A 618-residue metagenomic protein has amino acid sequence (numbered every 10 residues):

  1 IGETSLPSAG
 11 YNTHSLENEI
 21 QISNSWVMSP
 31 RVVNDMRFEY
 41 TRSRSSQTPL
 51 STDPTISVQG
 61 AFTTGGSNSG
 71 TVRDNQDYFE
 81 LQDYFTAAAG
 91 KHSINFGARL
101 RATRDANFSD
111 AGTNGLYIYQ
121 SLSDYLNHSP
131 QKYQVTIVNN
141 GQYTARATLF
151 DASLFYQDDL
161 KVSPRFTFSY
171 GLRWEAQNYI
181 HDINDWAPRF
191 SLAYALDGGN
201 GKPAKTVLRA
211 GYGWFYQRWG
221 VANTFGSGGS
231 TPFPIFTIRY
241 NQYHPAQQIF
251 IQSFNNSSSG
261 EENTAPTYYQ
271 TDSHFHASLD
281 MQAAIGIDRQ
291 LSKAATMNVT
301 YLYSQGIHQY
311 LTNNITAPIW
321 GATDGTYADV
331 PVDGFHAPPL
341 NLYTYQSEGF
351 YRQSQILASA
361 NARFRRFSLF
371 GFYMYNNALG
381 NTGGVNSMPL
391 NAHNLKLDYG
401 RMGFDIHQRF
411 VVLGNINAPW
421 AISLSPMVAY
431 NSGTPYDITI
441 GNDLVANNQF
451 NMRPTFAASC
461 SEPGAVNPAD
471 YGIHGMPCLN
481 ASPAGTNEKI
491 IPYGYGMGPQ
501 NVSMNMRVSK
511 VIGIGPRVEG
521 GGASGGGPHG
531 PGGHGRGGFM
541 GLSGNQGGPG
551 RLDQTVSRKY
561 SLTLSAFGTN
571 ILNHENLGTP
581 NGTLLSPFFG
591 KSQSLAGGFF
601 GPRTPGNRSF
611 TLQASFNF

Functional and structural regions predicted by a protein language model:
I1-S153, R239, T316, A322-T323: Replace "related TpsB outer-membrane translocases also match" with "some related outer-membrane beta-barrels such as
L16-I22, F38, D77-D83, A98 (+11 more regions): Hydrophobic, lipid-facing positions within transmembrane beta-strands of outer-membrane proteins
R31-N34, H92-I94, F166-F168, G199-N200 (+4 more regions): Repeated loop/turn-to-beta-strand initiation elements of outer-membrane beta-barrel proteins
M36-R42, F96-A102, Y170-W174, A210-W214 (+6 more regions): Transmembrane beta-barrel strands of outer-membrane/channel proteins
D182, S191-T344, A457-G464, A469 (+3 more regions): Solvent-exposed loop/turn elements at secondary-structure boundaries
N298-D437, A481-P483: Gram-negative outer-membrane beta-barrel transporters
A421-Q554, T563, S594: Extracytoplasmic gating/loop element in the C-terminal half of outer-membrane beta-barrel translocons and assembly
M497, G544-Y560, N576-F618: C-terminal beta-signal and terminal closure region of outer-membrane beta-barrel proteins
